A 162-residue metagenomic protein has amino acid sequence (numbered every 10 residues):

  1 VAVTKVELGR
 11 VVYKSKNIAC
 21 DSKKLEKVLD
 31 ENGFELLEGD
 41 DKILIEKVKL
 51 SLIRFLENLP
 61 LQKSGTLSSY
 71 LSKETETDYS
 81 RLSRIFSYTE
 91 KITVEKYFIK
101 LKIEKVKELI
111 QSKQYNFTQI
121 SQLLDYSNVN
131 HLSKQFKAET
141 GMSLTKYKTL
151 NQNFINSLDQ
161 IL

Functional and structural regions predicted by a protein language model:
V1-K42: DNA-contacting interfaces and partner/effector-binding or oligomerization modules in DNA-centric proteins
E35-L52, K91-L101, N153-I155: Short, Lys/Arg-enriched anionic-surface-contact patches
I45-E95, K113-Q122: DNA-binding recognition helix and immediately preceding turn/loop of helix-turn-helix/winged-helix domains
L82, H131-L132, F136: Short hydrophobic/aromatic patch on the recognition helix
F86, F98, I110, Q135-F136 (+1 more regions): DNA major-groove recognition helix of helix-turn-helix
S87, L123-S127, K137: A short, basic/aromatic helix-end/turn motif that makes direct DNA contacts
K134-L162: …primarily DNA-binding HTH/wHTH and HhH modules…
